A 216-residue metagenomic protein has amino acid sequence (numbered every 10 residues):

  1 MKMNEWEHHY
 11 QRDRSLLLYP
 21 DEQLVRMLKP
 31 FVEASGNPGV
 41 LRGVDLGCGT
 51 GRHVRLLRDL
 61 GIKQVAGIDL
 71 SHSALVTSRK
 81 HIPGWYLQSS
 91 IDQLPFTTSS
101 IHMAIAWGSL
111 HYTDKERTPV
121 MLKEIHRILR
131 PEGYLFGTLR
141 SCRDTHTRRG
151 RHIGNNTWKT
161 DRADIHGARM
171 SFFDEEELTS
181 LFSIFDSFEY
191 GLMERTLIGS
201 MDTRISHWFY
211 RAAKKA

Functional and structural regions predicted by a protein language model:
M1-L41, L46-Q93, R117, Y134-A216: Class I (Rossmann-like) S-adenosyl-L-methionine-dependent methyltransferase catalytic domain, capturing the SAM-binding
I68-L75, S100-M103, I128: Extended hydrophobic secondary-structure segments
D92-A104: A short acidic, Gly/Pro-enriched loop at the edge of an enzyme's catalytic core that lines a small-molecule cofactor
A106-S109: A short beta-strand submotif of the Rossmann-like class I SAM-dependent methyltransferase core that lines
H111-T113: A short His-aromatic
P119-P131: A short glycine-rich, Lys/Arg-flanked "PGG" loop and its adjoining helix->strand segment in the class I
